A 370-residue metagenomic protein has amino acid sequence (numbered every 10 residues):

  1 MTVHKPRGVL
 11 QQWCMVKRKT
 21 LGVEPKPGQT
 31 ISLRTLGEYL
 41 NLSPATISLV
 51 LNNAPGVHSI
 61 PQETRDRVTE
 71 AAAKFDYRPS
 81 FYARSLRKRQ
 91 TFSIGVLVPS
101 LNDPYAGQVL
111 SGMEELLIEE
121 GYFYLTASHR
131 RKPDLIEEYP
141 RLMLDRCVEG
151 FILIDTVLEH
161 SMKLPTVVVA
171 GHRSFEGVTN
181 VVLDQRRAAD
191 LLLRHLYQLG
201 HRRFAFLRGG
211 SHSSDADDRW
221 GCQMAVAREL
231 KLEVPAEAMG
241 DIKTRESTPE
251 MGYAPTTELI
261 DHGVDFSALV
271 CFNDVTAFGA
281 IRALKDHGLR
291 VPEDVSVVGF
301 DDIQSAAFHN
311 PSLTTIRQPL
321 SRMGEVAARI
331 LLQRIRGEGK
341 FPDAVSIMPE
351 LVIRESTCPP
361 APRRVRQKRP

Functional and structural regions predicted by a protein language model:
M1-G28, R89-R194, Q198, H212 (+3 more regions): Alpha-helical recognition/docking segments in bacterial nutrient-uptake and carbohydrate-utilization systems
M1-R89: N-terminal helix-turn-helix DNA-binding module of bacterial transcription factors
T2-K5, Q12, A254-P370: Flexible loop/turn connectors
P44-L49, R87-L101, R203-G210: Short beta-strand segments enriched in small/hydrophobic residues
P99-Q108, A127-L135, V181-L191, L207-T257 (+4 more regions): Hinge/beta->alpha junction and helix N-cap segments in small-molecule ligand-binding domains
P140, C147-I154, A205-R208, I242 (+2 more regions): Periplasmic-binding protein-like
R203, V234-A238, R290-V297: Short acidic capping loops at alpha-helix termini that bridge into adjacent secondary structure
